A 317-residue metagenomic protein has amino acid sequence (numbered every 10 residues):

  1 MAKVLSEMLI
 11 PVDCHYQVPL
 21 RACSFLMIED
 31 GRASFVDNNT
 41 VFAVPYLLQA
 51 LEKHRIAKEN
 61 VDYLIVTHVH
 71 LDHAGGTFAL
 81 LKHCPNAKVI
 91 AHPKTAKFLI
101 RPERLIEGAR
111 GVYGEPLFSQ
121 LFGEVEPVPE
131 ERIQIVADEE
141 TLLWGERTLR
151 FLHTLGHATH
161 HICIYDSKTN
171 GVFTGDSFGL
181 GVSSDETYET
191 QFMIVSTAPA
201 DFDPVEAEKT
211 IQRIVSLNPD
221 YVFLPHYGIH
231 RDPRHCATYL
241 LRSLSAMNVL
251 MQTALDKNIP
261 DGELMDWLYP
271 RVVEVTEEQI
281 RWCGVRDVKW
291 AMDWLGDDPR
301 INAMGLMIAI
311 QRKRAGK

Functional and structural regions predicted by a protein language model:
A2-H54, I164-D176: Conserved beta-strand hairpin/beta-sheet module of binuclear metal-dependent hydrolase folds, prominently
S34-V36, I65, V89, G171-F173 (+1 more regions): Residue-level marker for buried hydrophobic side chains located in beta-strands that build the well-ordered beta-sheet
F42, T148, H153, T159-F223 (+1 more regions): Metallo-beta-lactamase
N60-D72: Metallo-beta-lactamase
A74-C84: Metal-dependent catalytic neighborhoods of phosphoester/phosphodiester hydrolases
L99-L152, E208-I211: Metallo-beta-lactamase
V205, T210-R271: Active-site/pore-lining binding-face segments in mid-to-C-terminal subdomains
V249-K317: C-terminal regulatory/interaction regions
